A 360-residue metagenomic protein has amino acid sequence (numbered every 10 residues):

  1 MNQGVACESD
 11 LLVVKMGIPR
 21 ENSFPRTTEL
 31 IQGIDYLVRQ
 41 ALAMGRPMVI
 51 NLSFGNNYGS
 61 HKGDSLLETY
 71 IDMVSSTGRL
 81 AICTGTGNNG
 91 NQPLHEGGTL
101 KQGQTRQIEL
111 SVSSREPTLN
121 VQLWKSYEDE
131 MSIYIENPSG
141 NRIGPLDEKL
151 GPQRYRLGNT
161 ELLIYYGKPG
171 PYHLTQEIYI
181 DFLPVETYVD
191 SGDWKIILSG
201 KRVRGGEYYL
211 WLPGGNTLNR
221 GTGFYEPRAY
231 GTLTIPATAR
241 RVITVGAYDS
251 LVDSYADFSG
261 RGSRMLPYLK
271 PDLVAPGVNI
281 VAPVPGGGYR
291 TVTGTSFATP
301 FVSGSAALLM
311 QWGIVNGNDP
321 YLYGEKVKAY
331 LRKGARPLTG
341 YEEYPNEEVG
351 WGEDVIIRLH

Functional and structural regions predicted by a protein language model:
M1-N2, L12-R20, Q40-M44, E130-S132 (+2 more regions): Hydrolase catalytic cores
G4, D10-K15, M48-L52, A81-G85 (+3 more regions): Structural recognition of the beta-strand scaffold that forms the well-ordered cores of secreted hydrolase catalytic
V14-M16, I34-K62, G85-T86, S199-K201: Short acidic, glycine-rich surface-loop motifs adjacent to enzyme active sites
Q32-S53, T339-H360: C-terminal domain-closing interface element
V49-I50, L67-G97, G350-R358: Catalytic cores of secreted or luminal carbohydrate-active enzymes
Q92-Y179, L183, Y188, L198-S199 (+1 more regions): Extracellular S/T/G-rich loop segment that most often corresponds to the catalytic His/Ser-adjacent loop
I178, R204-G215: Edge beta-strands of jelly-roll/beta-sandwich modules across compartments, strongly enriched in secreted/luminal
D190-W194: A glycine-anchored, Pro-Gly-centered beta-turn/N-cap motif
